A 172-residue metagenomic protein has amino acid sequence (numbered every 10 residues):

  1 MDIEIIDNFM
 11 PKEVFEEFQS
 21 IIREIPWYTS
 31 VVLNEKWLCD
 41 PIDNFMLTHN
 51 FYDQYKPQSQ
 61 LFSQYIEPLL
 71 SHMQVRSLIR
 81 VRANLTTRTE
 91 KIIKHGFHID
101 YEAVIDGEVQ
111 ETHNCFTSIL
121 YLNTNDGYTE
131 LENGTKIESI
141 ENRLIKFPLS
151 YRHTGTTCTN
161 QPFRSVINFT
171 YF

Functional and structural regions predicted by a protein language model:
M1-R76: Non-heme Fe(II)/2-oxoglutarate
E4, S71, V75-H95: A short glycine-rich, His/Asp/Glu-containing loop-to-beta-strand
R82-N84, K146, N168-T170: Short beta-strand segments
I92-F97, A103-I105, H113-C115, Y121-I140: A short beta-strand-loop-beta hairpin characteristic of the jelly-roll/cupin
G96-F97, R152-N160: Short beta-strand His + acidic residue motifs that chelate non-heme Fe in jelly-roll/DSBH and cupin folds
S118-L120, Q161-F172: A short hydrophobic beta-strand segment most commonly corresponding to one strand of the jelly-roll/cupin
I137-H153: Conserved metal-binding segment of the jelly-roll/cupin
